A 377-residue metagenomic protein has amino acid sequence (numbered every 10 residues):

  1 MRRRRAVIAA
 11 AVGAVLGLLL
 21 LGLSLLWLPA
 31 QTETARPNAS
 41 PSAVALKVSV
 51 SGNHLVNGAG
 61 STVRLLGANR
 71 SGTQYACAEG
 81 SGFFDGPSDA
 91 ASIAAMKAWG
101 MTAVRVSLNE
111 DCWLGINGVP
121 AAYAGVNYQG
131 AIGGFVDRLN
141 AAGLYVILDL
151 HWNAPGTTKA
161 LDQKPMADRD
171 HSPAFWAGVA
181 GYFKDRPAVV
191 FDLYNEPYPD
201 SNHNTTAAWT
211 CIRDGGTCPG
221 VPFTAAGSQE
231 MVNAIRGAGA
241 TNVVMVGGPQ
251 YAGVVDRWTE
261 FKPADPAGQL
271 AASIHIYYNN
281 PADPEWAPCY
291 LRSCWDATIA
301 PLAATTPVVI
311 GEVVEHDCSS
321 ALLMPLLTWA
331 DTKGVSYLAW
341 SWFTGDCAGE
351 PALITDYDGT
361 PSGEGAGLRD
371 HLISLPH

Functional and structural regions predicted by a protein language model:
M1-A14: N-terminal export and membrane-targeting signals
R5-A6, L26-A103, A122, G367-L375: N-terminal carbohydrate-binding accessory modules
A11-L23: Hydrophobic membrane-insertion alpha-helices, especially the h-region of bacterial N-terminal signal peptides
K47-V48, E79-S81, D85-G86, T102 (+3 more regions): Extracellular glycoside hydrolase catalytic/binding regions
V56-N57, A90-A98, F135-D137, V179-G181 (+1 more regions): Short amphipathic alpha-helices and their capping/turn segments at secondary-structure boundaries
L66-A90, L114-A124, K164, Y278-C289 (+1 more regions): Acidic/histidine-rich helix-loop elements that form or flank divalent-metal/phosphate-binding sites at the catalytic
F84-P155, R169-S172, T224-A238, S320-V335: Aromatic-lined substrate-binding rim segments of carbohydrate-active enzymes
L161: Short acidic-hydrophobic catalytic motif
